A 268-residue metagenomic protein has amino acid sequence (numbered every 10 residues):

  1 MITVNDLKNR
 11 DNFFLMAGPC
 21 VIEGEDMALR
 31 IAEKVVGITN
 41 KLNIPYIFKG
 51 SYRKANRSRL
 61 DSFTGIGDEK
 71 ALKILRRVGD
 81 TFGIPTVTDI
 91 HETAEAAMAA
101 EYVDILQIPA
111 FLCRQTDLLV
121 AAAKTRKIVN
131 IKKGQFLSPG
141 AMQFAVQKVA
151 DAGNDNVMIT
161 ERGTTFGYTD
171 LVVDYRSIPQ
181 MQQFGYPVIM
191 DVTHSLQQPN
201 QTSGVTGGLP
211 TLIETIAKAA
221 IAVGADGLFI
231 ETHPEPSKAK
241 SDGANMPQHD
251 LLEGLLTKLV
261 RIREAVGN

Functional and structural regions predicted by a protein language model:
M1-M16, K73, E264-N268: N-terminal amphipathic alpha-helix/helix-capping segment at the start of soluble metabolic enzymes
K8, R126, N130-T232: Catalytic alpha/beta core domains of metabolic enzymes, predominantly
R10-F14, L42-Y46, D80-T86, Y102-D104 (+4 more regions): Short, well-ordered coil/turn segments that N-cap beta-strands
M16-A28, Y46-D68, T232-G243: Glycine-rich, proline-tolerant flexible connector loops at the mouths of alpha/beta enzymes
P19, F48-Y52, T88-I90, A110 (+4 more regions): A cross-domain feature marking catalytic cores of carbohydrate-active enzymes and several ubiquitous metabolic/repair
E33-L42, D61-V87, A122-I128, I178-M190 (+2 more regions): Alpha-helix-loop-beta-strand connector modules within alpha/beta enzyme cores
L60-E69, I105-L112, Y168-Y175, L196-I221 (+2 more regions): Active-site-adjacent loop and "lid" segments of alpha/beta metabolic enzymes
I66-G67, T81-E95, D104-D117, I128-P139 (+1 more regions): Catalytic beta/alpha-barrel core
